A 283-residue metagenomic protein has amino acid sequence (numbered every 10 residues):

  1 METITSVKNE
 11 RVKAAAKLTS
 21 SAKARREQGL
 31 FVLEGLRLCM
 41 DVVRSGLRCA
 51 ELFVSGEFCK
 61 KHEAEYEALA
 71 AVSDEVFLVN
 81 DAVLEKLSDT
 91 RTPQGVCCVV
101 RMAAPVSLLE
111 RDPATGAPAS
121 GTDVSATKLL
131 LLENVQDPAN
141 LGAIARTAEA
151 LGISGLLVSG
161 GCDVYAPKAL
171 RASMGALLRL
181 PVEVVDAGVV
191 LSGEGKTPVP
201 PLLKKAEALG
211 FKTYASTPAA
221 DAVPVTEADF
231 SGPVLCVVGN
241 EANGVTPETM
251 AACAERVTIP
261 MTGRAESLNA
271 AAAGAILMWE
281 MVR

Functional and structural regions predicted by a protein language model:
M1-E63, G161-C162: Boundary-proximal intrinsically disordered activation/regulatory segments immediately upstream of a helical core
I4, F31, E133-N134, S159-C162 (+4 more regions): Glycine- and other small-residue-rich loops at beta-strand/loop junctions that grip anionic moieties
R44, V99, A104, L109-D221: RNA substrate-binding interface of SAM-dependent RNA methyltransferases
K61-E65, D163-A169, N243-M250: Short, glycine/polar-rich helix-capping loops at beta-to-alpha or helix-loop-helix junctions that flank or form
A71-V96: Glycine/small-residue-rich loop that forms an oxyanion/phosphate-binding "nest" at active or ligand-binding sites
T147-L151, R171-L177, P247-R283: Structured adenosyl-cofactor binding patch, chiefly the S-adenosyl-L-methionine
Y214-A265: Active-site/ligand-binding-proximal alpha/beta "capping" segment
